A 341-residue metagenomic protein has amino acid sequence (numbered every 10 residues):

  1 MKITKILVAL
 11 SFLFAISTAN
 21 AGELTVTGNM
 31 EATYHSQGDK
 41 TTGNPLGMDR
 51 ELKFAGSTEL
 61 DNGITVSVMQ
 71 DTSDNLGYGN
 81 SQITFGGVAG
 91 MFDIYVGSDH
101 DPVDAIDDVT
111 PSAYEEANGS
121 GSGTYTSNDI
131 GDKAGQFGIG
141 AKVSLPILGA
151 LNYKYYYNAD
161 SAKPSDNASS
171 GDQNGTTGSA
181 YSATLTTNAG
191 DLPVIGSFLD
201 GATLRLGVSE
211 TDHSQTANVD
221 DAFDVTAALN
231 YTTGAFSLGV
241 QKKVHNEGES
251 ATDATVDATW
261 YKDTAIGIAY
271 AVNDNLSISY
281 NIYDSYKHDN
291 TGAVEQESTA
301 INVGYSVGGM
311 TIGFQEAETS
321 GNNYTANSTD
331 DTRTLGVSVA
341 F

Functional and structural regions predicted by a protein language model:
M1-F341: Outer-membrane beta-barrel proteins
